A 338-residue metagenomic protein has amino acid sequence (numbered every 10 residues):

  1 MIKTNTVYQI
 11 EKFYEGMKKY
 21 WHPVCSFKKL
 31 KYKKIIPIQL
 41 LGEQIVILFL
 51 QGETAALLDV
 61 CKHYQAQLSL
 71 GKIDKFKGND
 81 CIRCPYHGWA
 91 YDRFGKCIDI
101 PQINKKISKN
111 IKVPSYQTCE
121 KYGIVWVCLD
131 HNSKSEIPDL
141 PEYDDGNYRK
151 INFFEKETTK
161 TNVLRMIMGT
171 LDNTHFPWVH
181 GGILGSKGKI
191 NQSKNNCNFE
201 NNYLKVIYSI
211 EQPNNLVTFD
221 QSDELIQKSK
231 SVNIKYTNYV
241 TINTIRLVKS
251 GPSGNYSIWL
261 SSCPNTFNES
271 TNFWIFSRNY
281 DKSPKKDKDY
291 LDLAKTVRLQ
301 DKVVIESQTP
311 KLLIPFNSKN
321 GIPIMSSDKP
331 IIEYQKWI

Functional and structural regions predicted by a protein language model:
M1-K18: A boundary/linker detector
N5, P23-I151: Rieske [2Fe-2S] iron-sulfur-binding domain
F13-Y14, P37, Q117, N196: Short secondary-structure boundary/capping segments
E15-K18, K96, V113, K288 (+1 more regions): Polar/charged alpha-helical tracts
K18, K112, C119-K121, Y256 (+1 more regions): A short, structural micro-pattern
Y20, E43, P114, S193 (+1 more regions): Short beta-strand or tight-loop elements that sit immediately N-terminal to catalytic metal-binding acidic residues
Q65, S135-I338: C-terminal catalytic domain of Rieske-type non-heme iron oxygenases
